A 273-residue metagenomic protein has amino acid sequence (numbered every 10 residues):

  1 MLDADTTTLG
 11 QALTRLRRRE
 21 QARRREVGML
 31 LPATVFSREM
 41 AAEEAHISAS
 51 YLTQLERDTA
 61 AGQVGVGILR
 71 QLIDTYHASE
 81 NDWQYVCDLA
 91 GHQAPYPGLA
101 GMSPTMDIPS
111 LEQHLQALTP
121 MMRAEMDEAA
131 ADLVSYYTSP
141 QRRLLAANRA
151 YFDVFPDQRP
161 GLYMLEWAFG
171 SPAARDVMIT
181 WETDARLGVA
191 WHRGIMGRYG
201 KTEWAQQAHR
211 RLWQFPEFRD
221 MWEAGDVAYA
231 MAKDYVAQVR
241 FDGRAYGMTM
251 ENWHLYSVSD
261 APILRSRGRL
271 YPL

Functional and structural regions predicted by a protein language model:
M1-S37: A short, Lys/Arg-rich alpha-helix, primarily the initiator
L2-Q11, G62-A117: Short amphipathic recognition helices of helix-turn-helix/homeodomain-type DNA-binding modules
L16, E44, L55, V86-L89: Residues in the recognition helix of alpha-helical DNA-binding motifs
M29-P32, R38-E39, A45-Q63, Q71-I73: Recognition helix of helix-turn-helix/homeodomain-like DNA-binding domains that insert into the DNA major groove
I108-M126, G225-D242: Extended, Lys/Arg-enriched charged tracts that mediate electrostatic binding to polyanionic substrates
E112-P140, Y151, M164: Sensory modules in modular signal-transduction proteins
L133, S139-M231, L270-P272: PAS-family sensory domains
V227-L273: Low-complexity, glycine/alanine/valine/leucine- and proline-rich hydrophobic stretches
